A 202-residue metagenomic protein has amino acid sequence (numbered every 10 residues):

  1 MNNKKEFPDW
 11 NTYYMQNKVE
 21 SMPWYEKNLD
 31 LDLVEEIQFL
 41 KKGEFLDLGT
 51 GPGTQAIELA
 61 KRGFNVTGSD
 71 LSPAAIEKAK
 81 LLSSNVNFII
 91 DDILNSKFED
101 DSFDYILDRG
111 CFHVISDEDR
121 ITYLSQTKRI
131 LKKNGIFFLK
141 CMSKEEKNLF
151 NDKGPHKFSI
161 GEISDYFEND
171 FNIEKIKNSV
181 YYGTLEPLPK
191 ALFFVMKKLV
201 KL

Functional and structural regions predicted by a protein language model:
M1-L46, G51-F98, I115-Q126, I130 (+1 more regions): Class I (Rossmann-like) S-adenosyl-L-methionine-dependent methyltransferase catalytic domain, capturing the SAM-binding
L107: A conserved beta-strand element that flanks and buttresses the S-adenosyl-L-methionine
G110-V114: Short catalytic micro-motifs in class I SAM-dependent methyltransferases
